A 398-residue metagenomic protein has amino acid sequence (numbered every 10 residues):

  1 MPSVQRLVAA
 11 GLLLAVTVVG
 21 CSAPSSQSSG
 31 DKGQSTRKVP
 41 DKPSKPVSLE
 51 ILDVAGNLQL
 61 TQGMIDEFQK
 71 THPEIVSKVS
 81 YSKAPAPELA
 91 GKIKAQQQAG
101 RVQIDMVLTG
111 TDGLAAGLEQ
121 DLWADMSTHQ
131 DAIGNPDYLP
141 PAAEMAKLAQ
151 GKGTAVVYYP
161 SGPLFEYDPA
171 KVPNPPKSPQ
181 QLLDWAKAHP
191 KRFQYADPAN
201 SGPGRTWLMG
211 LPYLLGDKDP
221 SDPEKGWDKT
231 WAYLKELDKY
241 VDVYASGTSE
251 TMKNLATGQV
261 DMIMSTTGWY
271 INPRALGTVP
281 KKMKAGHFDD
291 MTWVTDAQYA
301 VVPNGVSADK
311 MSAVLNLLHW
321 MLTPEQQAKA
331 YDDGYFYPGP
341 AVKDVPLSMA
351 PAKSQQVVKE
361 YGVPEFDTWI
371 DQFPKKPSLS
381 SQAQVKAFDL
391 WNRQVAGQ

Functional and structural regions predicted by a protein language model:
C21-K32: Bacterial lipoprotein signal-peptidase II cleavage site
R37-A115: Early extracytoplasmic/lumenal segment of secretory-pathway proteins
V54-G63, A86-P87, Q103, L108-E250: Extracytoplasmic ligand-binding site segments that recognize negatively charged/polar headgroups
L114-A116, M262-K281: A ligand-binding cleft/hinge motif common to bilobed small-molecule-binding domains
L164-K171, P212-L214, D296-K310, K329-A330: A bilobed periplasmic-binding-protein/Venus flytrap-type ligand-binding module shared by bacterial periplasmic
W231-L237, A245, P280-P303: Periplasmic-binding protein-like
A300-D371: Mature extracytoplasmic/periplasmic domains
P364-Q398: Conserved C-terminal helix/tail region of periplasmic/extracytoplasmic solute-binding proteins
